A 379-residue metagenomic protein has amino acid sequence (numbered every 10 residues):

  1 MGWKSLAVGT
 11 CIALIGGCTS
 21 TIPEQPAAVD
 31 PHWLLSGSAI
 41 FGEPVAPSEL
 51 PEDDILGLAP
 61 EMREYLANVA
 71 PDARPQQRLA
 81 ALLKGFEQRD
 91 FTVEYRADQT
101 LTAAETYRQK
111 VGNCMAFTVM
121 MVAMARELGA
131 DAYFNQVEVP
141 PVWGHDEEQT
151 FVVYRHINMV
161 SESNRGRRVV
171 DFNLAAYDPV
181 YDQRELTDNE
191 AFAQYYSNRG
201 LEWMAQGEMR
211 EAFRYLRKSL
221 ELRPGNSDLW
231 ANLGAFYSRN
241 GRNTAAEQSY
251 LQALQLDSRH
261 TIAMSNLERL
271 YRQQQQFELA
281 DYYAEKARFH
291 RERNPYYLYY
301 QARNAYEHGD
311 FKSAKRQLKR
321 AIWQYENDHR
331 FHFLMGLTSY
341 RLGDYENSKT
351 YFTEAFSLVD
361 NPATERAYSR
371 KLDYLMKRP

Functional and structural regions predicted by a protein language model:
P44-A104: Secondary-structure boundary elements
E94-W230, A235, R239-N240, T244-S258: Long, contiguous interaction/recruitment modules in multidomain scaffold/adaptor proteins
N198, N232, N266, Y300-Q301 (+2 more regions): Canonical tetratricopeptide repeat
L220-E221, L251-Q255, E285-F289, K319-W323 (+1 more regions): Conserved structural position within tetratricopeptide repeats
L229, A263, Y297, F331 (+1 more regions): TPR alpha-solenoid repeat register
F333-P379: Terminal, low-structured helical/coil segments at or just beyond the last alpha-helical repeat
